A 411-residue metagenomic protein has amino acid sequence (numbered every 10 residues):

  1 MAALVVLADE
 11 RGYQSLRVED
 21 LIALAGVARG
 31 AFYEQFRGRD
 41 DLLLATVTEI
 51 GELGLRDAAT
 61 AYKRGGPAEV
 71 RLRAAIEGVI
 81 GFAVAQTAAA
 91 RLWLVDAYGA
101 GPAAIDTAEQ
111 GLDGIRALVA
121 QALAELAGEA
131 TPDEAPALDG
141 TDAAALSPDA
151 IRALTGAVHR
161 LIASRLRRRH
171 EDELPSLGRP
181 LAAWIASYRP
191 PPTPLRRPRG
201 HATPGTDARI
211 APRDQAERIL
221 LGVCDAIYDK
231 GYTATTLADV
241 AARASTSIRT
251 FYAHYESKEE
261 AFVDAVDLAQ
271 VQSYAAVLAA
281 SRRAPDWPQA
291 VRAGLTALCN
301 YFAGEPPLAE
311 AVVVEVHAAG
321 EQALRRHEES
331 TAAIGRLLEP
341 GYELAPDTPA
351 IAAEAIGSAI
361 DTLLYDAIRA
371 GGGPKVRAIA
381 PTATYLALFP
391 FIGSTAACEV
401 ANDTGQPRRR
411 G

Functional and structural regions predicted by a protein language model:
M1-L4, L21, T46-I50, G54 (+3 more regions): Generic hydrophobic, amphipathic alpha-helix propensity
L4, L16, G54-L55, A89-W93 (+8 more regions): Short, structured motif recognition centered on aromatic/hydrophobic residues
L7-D41, A226-E260: Helix-turn-helix
A8, F36, D41-L53, W93 (+7 more regions): Alpha-helical DNA-contacting segments of helix-turn-helix folds
A59-A88, E134-A143, L278-P307: Hydrophobic alpha-helical connector segments
G81, A117, Q121, E125-G128 (+6 more regions): C-terminal peripheral helix-coil segments that are non-catalytic and often amphipathic
V84, S164-R167, E217-G231, A238-A241 (+9 more regions): Long compositionally biased, domain-poor regions of proteins
P102-L138, A145-R160, S176-A183, G320-T362 (+1 more regions): Amphipathic alpha-helical packing segments from all-alpha helical-bundle domains
